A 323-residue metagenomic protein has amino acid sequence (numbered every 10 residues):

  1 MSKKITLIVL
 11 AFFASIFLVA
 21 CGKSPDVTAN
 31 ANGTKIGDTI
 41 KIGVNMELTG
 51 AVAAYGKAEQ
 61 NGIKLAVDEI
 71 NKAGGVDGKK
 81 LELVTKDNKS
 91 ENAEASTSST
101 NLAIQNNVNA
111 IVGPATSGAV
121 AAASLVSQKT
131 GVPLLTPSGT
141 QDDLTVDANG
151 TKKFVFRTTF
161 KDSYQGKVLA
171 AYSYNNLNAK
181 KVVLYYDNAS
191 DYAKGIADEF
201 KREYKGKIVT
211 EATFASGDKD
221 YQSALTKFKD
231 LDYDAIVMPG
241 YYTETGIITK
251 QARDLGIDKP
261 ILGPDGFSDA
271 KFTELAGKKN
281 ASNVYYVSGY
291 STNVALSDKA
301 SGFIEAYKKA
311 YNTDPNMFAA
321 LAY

Functional and structural regions predicted by a protein language model:
F17-A20: C-terminal motif of bacterial Sec signal peptides marking the signal peptidase cleavage site
P25-A31, A54-N61, A73-V146, F214-Y221 (+1 more regions): Beta-alpha junction/loop-to-helix N-cap segments that form part of ligand/metal-binding clefts
P25-M46, K72-K80, Y174-K180: Immediate post-signal peptide segment of exported/extracytoplasmic ligand-binding proteins
G33-G62, K86-A93, A115-T116, Y185-K194 (+4 more regions): Extracytoplasmic "Venus flytrap"
L48, K152-S216, A235: An alpha-beta-alpha
A95, R157-K181, K194, D220-Q222 (+3 more regions): Hydrophobic alpha-helical segments within soluble ligand-binding/sensing domains
N106-A115, L135-P137, K181-Y186, D232-Y242 (+3 more regions): Periplasmic-binding protein-like
A252-Y323: Extracellular/periplasmic periplasmic-binding protein-like sensory domains
